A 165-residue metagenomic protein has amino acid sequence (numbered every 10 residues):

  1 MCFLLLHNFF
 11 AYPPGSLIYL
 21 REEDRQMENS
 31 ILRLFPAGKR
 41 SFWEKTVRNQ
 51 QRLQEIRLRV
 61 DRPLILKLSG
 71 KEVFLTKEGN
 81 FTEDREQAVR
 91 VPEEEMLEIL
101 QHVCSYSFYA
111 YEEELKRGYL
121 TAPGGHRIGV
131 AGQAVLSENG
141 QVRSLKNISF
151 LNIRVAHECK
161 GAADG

Functional and structural regions predicted by a protein language model:
N8-A11: Short hydrophobic alpha-helical segments enriched in small aliphatic residues
E23-G125: N-terminal accessory targeting/assembly segments
F108-G165: P-loop NTP-binding catalytic core
